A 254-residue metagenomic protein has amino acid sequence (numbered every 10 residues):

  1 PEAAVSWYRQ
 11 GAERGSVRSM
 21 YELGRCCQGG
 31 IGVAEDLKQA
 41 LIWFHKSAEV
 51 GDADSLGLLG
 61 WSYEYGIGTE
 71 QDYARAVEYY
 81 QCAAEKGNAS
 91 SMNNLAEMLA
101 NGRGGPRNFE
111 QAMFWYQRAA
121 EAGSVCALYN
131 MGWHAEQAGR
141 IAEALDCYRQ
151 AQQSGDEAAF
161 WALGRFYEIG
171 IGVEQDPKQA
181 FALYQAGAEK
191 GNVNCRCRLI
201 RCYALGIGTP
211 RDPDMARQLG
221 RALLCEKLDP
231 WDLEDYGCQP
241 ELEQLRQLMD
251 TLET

Functional and structural regions predicted by a protein language model:
G11, C26, S47, S62 (+11 more regions): TPR/TPR-like alpha-solenoid repeats
E13-S16, G29-I31, D36, E49-D52 (+12 more regions): Short helix-capping/linker turns of helical repeat alpha-solenoids
M20-G29, L56-Y65, N94-N101, G105 (+6 more regions): Hydrophobic face of amphipathic alpha-helices that form TPR/SEL1-like repeat modules and related alpha-solenoid
E110, E157-L228, L233: Ankyrin-repeat and related helical/solenoid repeat scaffolds used for protein-protein interactions
R198-R201, D229-E253: TPR/TPR-like alpha-solenoid helical repeat scaffolds
